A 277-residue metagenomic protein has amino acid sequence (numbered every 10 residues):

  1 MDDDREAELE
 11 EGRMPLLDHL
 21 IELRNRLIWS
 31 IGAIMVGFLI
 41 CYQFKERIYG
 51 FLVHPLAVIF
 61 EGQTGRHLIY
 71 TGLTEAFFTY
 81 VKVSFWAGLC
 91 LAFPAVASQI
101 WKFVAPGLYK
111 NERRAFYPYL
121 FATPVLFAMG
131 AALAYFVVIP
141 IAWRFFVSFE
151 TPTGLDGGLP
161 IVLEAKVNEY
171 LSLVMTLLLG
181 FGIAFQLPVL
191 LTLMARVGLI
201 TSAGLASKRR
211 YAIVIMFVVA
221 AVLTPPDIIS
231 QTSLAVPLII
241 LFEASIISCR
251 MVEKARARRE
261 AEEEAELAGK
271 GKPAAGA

Functional and structural regions predicted by a protein language model:
M1-A277: Membrane topogenic/interface segments and analogous intrinsically disordered interaction regions
